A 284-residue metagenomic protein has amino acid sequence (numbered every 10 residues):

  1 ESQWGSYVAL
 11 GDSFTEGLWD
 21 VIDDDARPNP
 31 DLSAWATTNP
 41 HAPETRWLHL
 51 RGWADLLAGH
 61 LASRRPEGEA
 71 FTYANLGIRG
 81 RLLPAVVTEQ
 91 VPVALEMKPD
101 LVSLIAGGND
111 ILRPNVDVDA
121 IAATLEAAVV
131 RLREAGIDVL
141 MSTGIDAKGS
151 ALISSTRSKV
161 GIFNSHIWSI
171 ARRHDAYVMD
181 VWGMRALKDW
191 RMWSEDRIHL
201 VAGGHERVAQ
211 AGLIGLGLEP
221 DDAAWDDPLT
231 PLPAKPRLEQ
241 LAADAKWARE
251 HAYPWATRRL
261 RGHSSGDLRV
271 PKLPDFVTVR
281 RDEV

Functional and structural regions predicted by a protein language model:
E1-G77, V91-K98: Serine-esterase "nucleophile elbow" of acetyl-processing enzymes
Q3, S169, R173, D196-H199 (+1 more regions): Conserved catalytic region of serine esterases and O-acyltransferases that act on ester linkages in lipids
A9, L104, L140-S142: Structural beta-sheet core signal
E16-D23, E67-E69, I78, L83-A120 (+3 more regions): Oxyanion-hole/transition-state-stabilizing segment in secreted/luminal serine hydrolases and related acyltransferases
N75-G77, T143-G144, D180-G183: Residue-level recognition of beta-strand->loop/alpha-helix junctions
V118-E126, R157-N164: Charged helix-capping and loop-helix junction motifs
E134-V139, A176: A short helix->loop->beta-strand "cap" motif at the edges of active sites that frequently abuts
G149-W182, A202-H205: Substrate-gating cap/lid alpha-helix
